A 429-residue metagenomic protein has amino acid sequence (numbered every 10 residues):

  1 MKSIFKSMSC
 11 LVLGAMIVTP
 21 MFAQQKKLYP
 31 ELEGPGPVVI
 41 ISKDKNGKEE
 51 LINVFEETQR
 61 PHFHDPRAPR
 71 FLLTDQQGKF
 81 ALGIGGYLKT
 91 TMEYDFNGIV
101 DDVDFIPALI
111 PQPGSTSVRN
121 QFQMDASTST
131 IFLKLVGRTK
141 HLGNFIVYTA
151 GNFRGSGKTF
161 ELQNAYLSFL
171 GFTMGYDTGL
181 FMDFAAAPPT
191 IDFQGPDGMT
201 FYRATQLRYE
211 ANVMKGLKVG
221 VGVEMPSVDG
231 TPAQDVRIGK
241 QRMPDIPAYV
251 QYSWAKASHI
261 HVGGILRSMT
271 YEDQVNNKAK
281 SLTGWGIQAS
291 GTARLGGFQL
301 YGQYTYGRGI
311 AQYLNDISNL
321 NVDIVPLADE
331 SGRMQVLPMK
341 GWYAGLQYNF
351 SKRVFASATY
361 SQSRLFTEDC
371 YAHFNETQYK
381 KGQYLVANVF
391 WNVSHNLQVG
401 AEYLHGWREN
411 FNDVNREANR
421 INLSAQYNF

Functional and structural regions predicted by a protein language model:
M1-L28: Bacterial Sec-dependent N-terminal signal peptides
F22-F96: N-terminal periplasmic/intermembrane-space "pro-region" immediately following the signal or transit peptide
K27-L28, W391-V393, L397, R416-F429: Outer-membrane beta-barrel "beta-signal"
H62, Q76, Q121-Q123, S156-T159 (+8 more regions): Replace "Gram-negative outer membrane beta-barrel proteins" with "bacterial and organellar outer membrane beta-barrel
D75-D104, G114-V228, R242, P247 (+2 more regions): Outer membrane beta-barrel
D95, R138, N152-S156, F181-D183 (+7 more regions): Sequence/structural signature of outer-membrane beta-barrel proteins
A126-Y148, I246-Q274, V354-S361, F390-W391 (+1 more regions): Surface-exposed extracellular loop regions of Gram-negative outer-membrane beta-barrel proteins
A255-N375, Y379: Detector for outer-membrane/organellar transmembrane beta-barrel domains, recognizing the amphipathic beta-strand
